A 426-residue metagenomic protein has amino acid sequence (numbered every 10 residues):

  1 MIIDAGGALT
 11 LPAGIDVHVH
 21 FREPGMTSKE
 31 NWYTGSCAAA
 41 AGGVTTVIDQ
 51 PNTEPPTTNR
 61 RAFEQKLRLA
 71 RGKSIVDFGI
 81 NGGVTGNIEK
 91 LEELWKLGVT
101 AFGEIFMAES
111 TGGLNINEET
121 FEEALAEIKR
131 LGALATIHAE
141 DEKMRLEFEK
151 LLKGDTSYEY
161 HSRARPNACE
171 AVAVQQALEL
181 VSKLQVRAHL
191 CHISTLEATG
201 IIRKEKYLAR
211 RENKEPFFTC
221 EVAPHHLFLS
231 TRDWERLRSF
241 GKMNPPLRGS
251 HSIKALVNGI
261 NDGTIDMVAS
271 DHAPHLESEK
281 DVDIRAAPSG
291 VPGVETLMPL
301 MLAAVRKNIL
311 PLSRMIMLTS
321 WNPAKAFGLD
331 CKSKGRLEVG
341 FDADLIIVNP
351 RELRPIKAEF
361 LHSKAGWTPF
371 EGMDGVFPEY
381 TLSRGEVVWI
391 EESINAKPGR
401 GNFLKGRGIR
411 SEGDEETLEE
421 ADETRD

Functional and structural regions predicted by a protein language model:
A5-K73: Metal-associated gating/positioning segment near the N- to mid-region
G7, H18, A39, G43 (+13 more regions): Divalent metal-coordination and catalytic microenvironments
L11, R60-V76, E122-I137, T296 (+1 more regions): Alpha-helix-loop-beta-strand connector modules within alpha/beta enzyme cores
H20-K29, I48-R60, G79-E89, F106-I116 (+2 more regions): Divalent metal-binding segments
V44-T46, V76, T100, D266: Short acidic/polar active-site loop segments enriched in Thr and Asp
E89-V268: Histidine/acidic residue-rich metal-binding segments in metalloenzymes
E159-Q185, F240, G259-D262, D266-V268 (+1 more regions): His/Asp/Glu-enriched, well-ordered alpha-helical/loop segment that forms or immediately abuts the divalent-metal
D283-A286, V339-L404: C-terminal cap of metal-dependent C-N hydrolases
